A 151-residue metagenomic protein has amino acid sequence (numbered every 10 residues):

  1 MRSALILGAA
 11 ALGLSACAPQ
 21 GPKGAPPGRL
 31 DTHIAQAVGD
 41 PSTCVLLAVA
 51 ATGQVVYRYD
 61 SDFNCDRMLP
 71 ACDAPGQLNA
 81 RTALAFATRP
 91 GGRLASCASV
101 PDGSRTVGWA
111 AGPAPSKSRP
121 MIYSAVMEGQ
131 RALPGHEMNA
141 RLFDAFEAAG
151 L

Functional and structural regions predicted by a protein language model:
M1-S15: Sec-dependent bacterial lipoprotein signal peptides
C17-A50, Q54-L151: Non-catalytic interaction/Regulatory regions outside core domains
